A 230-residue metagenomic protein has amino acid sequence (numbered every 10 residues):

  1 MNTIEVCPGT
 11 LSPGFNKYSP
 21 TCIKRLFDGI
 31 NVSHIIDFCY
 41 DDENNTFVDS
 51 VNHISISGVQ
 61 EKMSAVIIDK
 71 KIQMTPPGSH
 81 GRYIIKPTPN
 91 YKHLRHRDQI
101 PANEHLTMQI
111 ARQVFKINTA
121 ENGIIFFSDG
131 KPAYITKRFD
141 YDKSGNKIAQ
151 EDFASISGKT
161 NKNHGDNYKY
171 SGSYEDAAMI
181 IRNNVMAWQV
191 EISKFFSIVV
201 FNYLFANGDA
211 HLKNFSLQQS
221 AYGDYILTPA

Functional and structural regions predicted by a protein language model:
M1-C39: TRNA-binding/sensing appendages of the translation machinery
P13-C22, D37-N45, P89-L94, I156 (+2 more regions): Short low-complexity stretches enriched in small and charged residues
P20, G29-V32, N146-Q150, N167-Y174: Alpha-helix initiation and N-capping motif
I23-F27, S33-D37, A154, E175-R182 (+1 more regions): Generic detector of well-ordered alpha-helical segments enriched in charged/polar residues, highlighting helical
G29, S50-V51, A206: Short loop/turn hinge sites at secondary-structure boundaries
Y40-G165: Conserved ATP-binding subdomain of kinase catalytic cores across diverse folds
D98-F115, S173-A230: Conserved kinase catalytic-core segment
S157-R182: PP2C/PPM family metal-dependent serine/threonine protein phosphatase catalytic domain, recognizing the conserved
